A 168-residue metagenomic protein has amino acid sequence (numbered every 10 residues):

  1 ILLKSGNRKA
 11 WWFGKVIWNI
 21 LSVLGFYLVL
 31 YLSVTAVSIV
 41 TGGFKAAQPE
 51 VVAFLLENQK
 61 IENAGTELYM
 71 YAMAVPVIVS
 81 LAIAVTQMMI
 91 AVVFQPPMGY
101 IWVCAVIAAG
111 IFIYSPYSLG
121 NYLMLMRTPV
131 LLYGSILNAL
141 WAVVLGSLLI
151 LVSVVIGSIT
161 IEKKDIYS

Functional and structural regions predicted by a protein language model:
L2-R8: Short helix-to-coil transition segments within interhelical loops that connect adjacent transmembrane helices
R8, N19, I107-G110: Short, solvent-exposed loop/turn segments at secondary-structure junctions
K9-A10, M89-P97, E162-I166: Membrane-interface helix-boundary motifs at transmembrane edges
F13-V93, R127-S147: Secretory targeting signals
V51-E67, M98-S168: Terminal transmembrane helical anchor/hairpin motif
